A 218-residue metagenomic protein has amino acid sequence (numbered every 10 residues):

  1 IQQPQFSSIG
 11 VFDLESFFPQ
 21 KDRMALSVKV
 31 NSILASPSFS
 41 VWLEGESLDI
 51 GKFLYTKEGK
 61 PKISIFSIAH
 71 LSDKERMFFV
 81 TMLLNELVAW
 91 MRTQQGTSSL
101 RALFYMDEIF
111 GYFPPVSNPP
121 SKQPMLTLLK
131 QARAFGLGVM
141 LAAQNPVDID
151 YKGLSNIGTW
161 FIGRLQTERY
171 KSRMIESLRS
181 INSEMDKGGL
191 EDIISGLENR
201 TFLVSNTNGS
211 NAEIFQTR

Functional and structural regions predicted by a protein language model:
I1-T127, A134, G196-L197: P-loop NTPase motor domains
Q123-E213: Conserved ATP-driven motor cores of ASCE-family P-loop NTPases powering translocation/secretion/packaging/pilus
I214-R218: Short, intrinsically disordered, charge-balanced linker/junction segments flanking boundaries in proteins
